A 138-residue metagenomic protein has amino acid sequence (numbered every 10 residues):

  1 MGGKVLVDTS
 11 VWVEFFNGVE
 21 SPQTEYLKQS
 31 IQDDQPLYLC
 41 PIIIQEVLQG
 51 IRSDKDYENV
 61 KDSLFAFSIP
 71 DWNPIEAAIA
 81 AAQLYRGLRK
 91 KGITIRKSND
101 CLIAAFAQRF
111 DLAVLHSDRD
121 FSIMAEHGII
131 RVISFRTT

Functional and structural regions predicted by a protein language model:
M1-L39, Q49-D62, T138: Short, well-structured N-terminal submotif of metal-dependent ribonuclease cores
G2-K4, A104, Q108-T138: Acidic, PIN/NYN-like endoribonuclease modules and their adjacent C-terminal/linker elements
V7, L39, W72, L115-H116: Short beta-strand scaffold positions
T9, P41, N99-C101: Conserved glycosyltransferase catalytic-site signature
W12-V13, I44-V47, F121: A generic structural signal for short hydrophobic patches within well-formed alpha-helices
T24, I44, Y57, A78-A82: A general structural signal for well-ordered alpha-helical segments in protein cores
D54-E58, L88, R131-F135: Short, hinge-like loop/turn segments at secondary-structure boundaries
I69-L115: Active-site neighborhoods of divalent-metal-dependent phosphate/nucleic-acid chemistry enzymes
